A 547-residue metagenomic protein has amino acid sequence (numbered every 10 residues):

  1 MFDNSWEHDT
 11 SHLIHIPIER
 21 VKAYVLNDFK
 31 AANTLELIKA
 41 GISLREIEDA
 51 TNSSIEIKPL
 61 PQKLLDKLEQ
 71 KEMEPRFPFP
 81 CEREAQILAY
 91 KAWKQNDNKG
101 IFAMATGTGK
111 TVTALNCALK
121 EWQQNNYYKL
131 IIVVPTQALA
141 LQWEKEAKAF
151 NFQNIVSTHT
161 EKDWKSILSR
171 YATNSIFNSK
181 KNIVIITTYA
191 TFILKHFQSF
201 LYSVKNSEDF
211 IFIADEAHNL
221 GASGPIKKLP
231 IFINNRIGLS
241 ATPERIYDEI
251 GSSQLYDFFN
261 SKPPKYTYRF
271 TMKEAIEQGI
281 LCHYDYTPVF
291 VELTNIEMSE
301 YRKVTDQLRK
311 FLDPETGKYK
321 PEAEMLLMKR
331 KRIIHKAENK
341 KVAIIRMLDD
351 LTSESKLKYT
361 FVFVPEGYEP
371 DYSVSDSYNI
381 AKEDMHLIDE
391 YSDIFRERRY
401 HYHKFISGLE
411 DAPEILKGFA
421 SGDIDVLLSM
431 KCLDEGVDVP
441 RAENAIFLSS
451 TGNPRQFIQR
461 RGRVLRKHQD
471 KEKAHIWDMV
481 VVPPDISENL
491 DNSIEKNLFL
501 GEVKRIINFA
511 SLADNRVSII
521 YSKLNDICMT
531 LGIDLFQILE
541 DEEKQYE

Functional and structural regions predicted by a protein language model:
M1, L220, R396-R516: Conserved RecA-like P-loop NTPase helicase motor core
N4-E74, N234, Q307, K467-E547: Helicase-associated low-complexity regulatory tails and linkers flanking the ATPase motor
Q62-A103: Conserved pre-motif I regulatory segment
N96-L119: Walker A/P-loop
T111-N116, N126-N151, E366-Y368: Conserved Walker A/P-loop ATP-binding site and its immediately adjacent core in helicase/helicase-like ATPase domains
Y189-F192, F197-R245: SF2 helicase catalytic motif II
A222-L281: Post-DEXD/H (motif II) to motif III coupling segment of the RecA-like Helicase ATP-binding lobe
V289, D306-I415: Conserved helicase/translocase motor-coupling segment
